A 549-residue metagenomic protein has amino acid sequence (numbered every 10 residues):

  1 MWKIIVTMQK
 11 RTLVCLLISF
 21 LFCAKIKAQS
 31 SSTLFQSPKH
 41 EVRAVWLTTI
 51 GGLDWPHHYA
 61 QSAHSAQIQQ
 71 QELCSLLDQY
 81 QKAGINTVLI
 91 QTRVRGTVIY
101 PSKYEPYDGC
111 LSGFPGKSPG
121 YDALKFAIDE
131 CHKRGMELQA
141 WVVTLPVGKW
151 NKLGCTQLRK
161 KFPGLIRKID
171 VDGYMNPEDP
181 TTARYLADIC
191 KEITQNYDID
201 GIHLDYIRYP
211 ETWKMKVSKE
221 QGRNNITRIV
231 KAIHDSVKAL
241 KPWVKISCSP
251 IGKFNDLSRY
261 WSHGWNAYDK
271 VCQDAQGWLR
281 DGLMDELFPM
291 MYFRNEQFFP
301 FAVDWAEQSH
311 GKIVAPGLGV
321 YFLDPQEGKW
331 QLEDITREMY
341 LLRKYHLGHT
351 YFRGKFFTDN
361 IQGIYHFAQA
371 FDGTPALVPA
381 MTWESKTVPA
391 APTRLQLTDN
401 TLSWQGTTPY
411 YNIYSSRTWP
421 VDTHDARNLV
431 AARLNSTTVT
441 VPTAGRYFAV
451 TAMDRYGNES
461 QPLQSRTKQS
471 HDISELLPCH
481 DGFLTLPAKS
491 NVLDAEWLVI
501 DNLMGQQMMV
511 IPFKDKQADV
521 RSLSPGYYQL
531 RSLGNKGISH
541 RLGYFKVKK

Functional and structural regions predicted by a protein language model:
K39-V42, W46-Q71, Q139-N196: Active-site-adjacent "subsite" loops/lids of carbohydrate-active enzymes
Q71-T97, N196-I199: Catalytic domains of carbohydrate-active enzymes, especially glycoside hydrolases
A83-P119: Aromatic-lined carbohydrate-binding/catalytic grooves of carbohydrate-active enzymes
E137-K149, H203-L204, G222-Y268, I313-L323: Aromatic-lined carbohydrate-recognition surfaces of secreted/lumenal glycan-active proteins
A275-Q276, R280-F298, I313-E384: Substrate-binding cleft of secreted/luminal carbohydrate-active enzymes
F367-T407, G457-S470: Pro/Thr/Ser/Gly-rich low-complexity, intrinsically disordered linker/stalk tracts
V441-E459: Beta-strand-rich modules
K468-D472, T485-L486, P525-K549: C-terminal tail/sorting-segment detector
